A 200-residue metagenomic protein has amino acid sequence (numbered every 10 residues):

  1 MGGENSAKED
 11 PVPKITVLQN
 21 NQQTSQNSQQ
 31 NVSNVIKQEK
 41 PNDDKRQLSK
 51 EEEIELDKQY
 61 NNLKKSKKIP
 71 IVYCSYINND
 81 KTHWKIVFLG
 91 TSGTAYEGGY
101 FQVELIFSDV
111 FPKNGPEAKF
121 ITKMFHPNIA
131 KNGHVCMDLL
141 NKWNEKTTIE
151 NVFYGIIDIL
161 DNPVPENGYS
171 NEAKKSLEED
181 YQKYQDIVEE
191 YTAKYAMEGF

Functional and structural regions predicted by a protein language model:
M1-Y100, I106-F200: UBC/E2-like fold recognition across ubiquitin and ubiquitin-like conjugation systems, capturing catalytically active
